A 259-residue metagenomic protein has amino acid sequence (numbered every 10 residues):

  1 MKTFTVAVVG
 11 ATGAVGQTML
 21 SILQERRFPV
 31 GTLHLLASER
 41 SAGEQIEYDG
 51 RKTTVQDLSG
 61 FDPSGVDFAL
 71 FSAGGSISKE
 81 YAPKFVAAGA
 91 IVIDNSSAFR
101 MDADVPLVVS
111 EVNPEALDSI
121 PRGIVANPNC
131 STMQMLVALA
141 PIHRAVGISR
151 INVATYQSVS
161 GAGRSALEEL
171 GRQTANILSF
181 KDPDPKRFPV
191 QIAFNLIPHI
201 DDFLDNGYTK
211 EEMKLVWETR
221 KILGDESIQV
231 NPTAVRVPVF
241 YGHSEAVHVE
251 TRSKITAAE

Functional and structural regions predicted by a protein language model:
M1-I192, I228-Q229: N-terminal Rossmann-like NAD(P) cofactor-binding subdomain of oxidoreductases, focused on the glycine-rich
A69, V159-E259: Charged docking surfaces used in two-component/phosphorelay signaling
